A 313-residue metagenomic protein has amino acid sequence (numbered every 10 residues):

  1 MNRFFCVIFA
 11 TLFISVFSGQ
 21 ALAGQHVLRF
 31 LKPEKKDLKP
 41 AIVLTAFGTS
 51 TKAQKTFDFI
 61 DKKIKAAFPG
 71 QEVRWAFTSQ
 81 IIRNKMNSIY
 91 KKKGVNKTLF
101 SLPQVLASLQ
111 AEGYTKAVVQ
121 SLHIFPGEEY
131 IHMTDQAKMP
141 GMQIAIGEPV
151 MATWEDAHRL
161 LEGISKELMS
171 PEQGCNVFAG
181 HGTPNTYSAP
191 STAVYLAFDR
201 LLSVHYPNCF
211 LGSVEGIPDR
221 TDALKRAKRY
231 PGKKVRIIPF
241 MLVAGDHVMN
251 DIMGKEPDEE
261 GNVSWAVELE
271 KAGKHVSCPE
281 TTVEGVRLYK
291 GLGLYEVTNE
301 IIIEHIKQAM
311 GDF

Functional and structural regions predicted by a protein language model:
M1-V7: Positively charged n-region of N-terminal signal peptides that target proteins for export
V7-V16: Bacterial N-terminal signal peptides
L22-F313: Active-site-proximal alpha-helix that buttresses catalytic centers in soluble enzyme cores
